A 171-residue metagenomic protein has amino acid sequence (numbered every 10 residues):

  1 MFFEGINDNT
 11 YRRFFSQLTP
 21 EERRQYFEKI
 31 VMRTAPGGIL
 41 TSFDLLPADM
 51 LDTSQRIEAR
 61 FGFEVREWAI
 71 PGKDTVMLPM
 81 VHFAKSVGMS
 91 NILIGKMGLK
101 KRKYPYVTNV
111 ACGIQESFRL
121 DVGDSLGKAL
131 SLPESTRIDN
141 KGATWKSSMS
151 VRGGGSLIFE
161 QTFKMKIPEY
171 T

Functional and structural regions predicted by a protein language model:
M1-T171: A sensor for short, sequence-defined functional sites
